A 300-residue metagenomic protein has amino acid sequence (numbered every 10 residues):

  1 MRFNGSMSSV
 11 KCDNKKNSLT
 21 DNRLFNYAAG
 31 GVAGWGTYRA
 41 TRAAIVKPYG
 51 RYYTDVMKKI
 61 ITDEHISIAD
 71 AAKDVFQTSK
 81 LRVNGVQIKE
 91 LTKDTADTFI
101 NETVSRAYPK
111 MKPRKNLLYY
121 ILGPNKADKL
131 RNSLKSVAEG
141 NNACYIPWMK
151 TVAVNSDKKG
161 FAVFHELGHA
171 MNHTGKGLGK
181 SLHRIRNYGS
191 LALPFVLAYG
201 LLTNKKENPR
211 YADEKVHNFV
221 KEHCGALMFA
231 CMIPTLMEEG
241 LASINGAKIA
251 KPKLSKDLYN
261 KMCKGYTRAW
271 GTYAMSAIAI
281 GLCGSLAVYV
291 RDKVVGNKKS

Functional and structural regions predicted by a protein language model:
M1-K16: Short, compositionally biased, intrinsically disordered N-terminal export/targeting signals, typified by the non-Sec
C12, N17-Y27, G31, W35 (+2 more regions): Long, well-structured alpha-helical subdomains associated with metal-dependent extracellular/ecto-lumenal hydrolases
G34-R51, V288, D292: Membrane-interface motif at the C-terminal end of an N-terminal transmembrane signal
I45-I66, S243: Alpha-helical transmembrane signal-anchor/signal-peptide segments
V56-T98: Membrane-proximal extracellular/periplasmic loop immediately following the first transmembrane helix
A107-A162, L167-T174: Active-site scaffold of zinc-dependent metalloenzymes
E166-L191, Y199-G200, N204: Catalytic Zn2+-binding segment of zinc metalloproteases
